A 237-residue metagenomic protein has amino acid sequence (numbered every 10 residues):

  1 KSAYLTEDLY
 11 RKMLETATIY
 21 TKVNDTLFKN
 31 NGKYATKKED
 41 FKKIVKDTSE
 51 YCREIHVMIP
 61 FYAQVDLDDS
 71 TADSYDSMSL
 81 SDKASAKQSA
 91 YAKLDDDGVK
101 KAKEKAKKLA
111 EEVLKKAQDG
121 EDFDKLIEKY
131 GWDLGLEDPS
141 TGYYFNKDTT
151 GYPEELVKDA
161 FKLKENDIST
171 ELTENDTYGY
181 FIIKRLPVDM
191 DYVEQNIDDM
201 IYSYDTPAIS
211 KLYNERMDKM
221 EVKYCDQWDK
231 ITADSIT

Functional and structural regions predicted by a protein language model:
K1-S2, G120: Short N-terminal helix-initiation segments at or just after the protein's N-terminus
A3-K101, T150-T237: PPIase-associated folding chaperone regions across multiple families
E104-E155, P187: Peptidyl-prolyl cis-trans isomerase
